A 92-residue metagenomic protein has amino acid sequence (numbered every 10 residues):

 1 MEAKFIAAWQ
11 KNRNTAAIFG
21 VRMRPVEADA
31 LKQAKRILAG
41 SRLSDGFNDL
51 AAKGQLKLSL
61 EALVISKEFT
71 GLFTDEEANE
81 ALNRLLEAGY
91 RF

Functional and structural regions predicted by a protein language model:
M1-T15, L82, L86-A88: Charged, compositionally biased N-terminal leader segments and the immediate start of the first structured element
A3, A34, E61-A62: Low-complexity, intrinsically disordered short peptide segments enriched in small/polar/basic residues
A8-K53: Amphipathic alpha-helical packing elements
A52-F92: Amphipathic alpha-helical binding modules
